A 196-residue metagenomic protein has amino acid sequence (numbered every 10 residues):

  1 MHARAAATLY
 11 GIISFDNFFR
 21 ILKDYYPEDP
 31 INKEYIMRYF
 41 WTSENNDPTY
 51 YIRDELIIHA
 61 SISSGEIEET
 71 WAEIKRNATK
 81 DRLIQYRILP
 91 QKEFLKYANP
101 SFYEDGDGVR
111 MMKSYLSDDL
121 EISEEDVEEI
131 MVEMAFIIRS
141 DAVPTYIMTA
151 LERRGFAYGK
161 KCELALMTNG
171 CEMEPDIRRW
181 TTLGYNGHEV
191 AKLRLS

Functional and structural regions predicted by a protein language model:
M1-S196: Acidic/negatively charged segments and metal-coordination signatures
